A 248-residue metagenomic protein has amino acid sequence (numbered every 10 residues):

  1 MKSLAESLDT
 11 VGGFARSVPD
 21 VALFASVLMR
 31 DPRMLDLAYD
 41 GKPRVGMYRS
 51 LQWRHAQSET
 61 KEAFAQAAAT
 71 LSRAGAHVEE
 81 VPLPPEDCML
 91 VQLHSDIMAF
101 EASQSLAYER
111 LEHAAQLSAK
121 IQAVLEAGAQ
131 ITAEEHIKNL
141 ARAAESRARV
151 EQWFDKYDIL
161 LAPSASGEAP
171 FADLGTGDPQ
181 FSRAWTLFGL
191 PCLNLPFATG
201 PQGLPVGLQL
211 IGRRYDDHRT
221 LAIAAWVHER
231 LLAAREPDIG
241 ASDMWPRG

Functional and structural regions predicted by a protein language model:
M1-W53, A65-T70, A74, I137 (+1 more regions): Structural helix-boundary/capping segments
V27-D31, L140-A148, L174-G175: Short gly/ser/thr-rich secondary-structure transition/capping motifs
K42-R44, D96-E151, P196-G207: Short helix-loop capping/hinge segments that flank enzyme active sites or metal/cofactor-binding pockets
E59-P82, A107-E112, H136, L140-Y157: Acyltransferase
H77-L93, L125-E126, G200-Q202: Short connector loops at secondary-structure junctions
Q92-I97, K138, S164-A184: Short, surface-exposed loop/helix-turn segments at secondary-structure junctions that function as lids/hinges flanking
R149-E151, G175-P196: Small-aliphatic-rich amphipathic alpha-helix that forms the alpha element of a beta-alpha
